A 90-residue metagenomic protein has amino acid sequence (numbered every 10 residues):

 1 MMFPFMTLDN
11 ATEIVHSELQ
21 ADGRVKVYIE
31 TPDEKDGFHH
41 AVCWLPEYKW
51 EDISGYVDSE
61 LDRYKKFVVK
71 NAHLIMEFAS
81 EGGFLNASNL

Functional and structural regions predicted by a protein language model:
M1-H16: Negatively charged, low-complexity tracts enriched in Asp/Glu with abundant Ser/Thr
M2-F3, K35-L45, G83-L90: Alpha-helical membrane insertion/targeting regions
T12-E13, G23, H73: Residue-level marker of intrinsically disordered, low-complexity segments enriched for small/polar residues
H16-Y56: A short, structured beta-strand/loop element
S54-L90: Acidic, low-complexity intrinsically disordered segments
